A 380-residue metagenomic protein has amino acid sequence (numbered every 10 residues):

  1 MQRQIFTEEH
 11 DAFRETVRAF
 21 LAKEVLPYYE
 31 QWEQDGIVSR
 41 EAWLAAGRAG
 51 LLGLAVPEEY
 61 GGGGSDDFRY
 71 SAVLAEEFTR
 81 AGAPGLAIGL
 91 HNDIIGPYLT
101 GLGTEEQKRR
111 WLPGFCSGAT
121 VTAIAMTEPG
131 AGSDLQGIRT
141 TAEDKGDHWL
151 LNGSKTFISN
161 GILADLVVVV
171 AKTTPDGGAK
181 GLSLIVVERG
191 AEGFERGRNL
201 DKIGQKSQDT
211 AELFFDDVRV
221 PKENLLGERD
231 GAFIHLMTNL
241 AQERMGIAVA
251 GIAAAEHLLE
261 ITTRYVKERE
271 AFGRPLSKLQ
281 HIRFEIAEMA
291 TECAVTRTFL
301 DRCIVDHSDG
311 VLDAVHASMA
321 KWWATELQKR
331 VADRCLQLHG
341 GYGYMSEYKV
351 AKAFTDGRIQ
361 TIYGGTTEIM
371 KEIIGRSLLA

Functional and structural regions predicted by a protein language model:
M1-G85, L102-Q107, G114-A119, D134-L135 (+4 more regions): Alpha-helical interface subdomain recognition
S65-D66, D134-Q136, N160-A164, G178-G181 (+2 more regions): Short glycine/proline-enriched turns and hinge-like loops at secondary-structure junctions
I88-G89, F115, G130-S133, F157-N160 (+2 more regions): Short Gly/Pro-enriched turn/cap motifs at secondary-structure boundaries
D93-L102: Helix-loop "lid/cap" segments that line or gate small-molecule binding pockets
G118-M126, V170: A short, Trp-centered hydrophobic/proline-enriched beta-strand micro-motif
G137, G190-P221: Flexible, small-/acidic-enriched active-site or ligand-binding loops
H148, N152-R196: A short core secondary-structure module
L213-H235: Long, acidic (Asp/Glu-rich), low-complexity accessory segments flanking structured domains
